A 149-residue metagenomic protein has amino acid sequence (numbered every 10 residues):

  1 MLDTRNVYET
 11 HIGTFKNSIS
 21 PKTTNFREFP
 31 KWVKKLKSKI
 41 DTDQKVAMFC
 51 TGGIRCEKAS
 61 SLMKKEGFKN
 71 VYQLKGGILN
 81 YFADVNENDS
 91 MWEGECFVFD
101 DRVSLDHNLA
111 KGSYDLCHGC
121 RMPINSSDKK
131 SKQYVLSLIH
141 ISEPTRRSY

Functional and structural regions predicted by a protein language model:
M1-Q44: Positively charged, proline/Ser/Thr-rich regional signature most characteristic of the Rhodanese/CDC25-like
W32-Y81: Catalytic cysteine-centered active loop of the rhodanese-like fold, especially the PTP/DSP P-loop
K64, K75-G119: Redox cofactor-anchoring modules in respiratory/redox and cofactor-processing assemblies
L116-I124, K130: C-terminal accessory/binding modules appended to enzymatic or scaffolding proteins
C117-C120, L136-H140: Short cysteine-rich clusters marking metal-coordination/redox-active sites
S126-S127, R147: Short, non-ligating residues that shape and space the ligands of small metal-coordination modules and catalytic
D128-S137: Short linker/helix segments within small regulatory modules
I139-T145, Y149: Residue-level detector of conserved catalytic or cofactor/ligand-binding positions in enzyme active sites
